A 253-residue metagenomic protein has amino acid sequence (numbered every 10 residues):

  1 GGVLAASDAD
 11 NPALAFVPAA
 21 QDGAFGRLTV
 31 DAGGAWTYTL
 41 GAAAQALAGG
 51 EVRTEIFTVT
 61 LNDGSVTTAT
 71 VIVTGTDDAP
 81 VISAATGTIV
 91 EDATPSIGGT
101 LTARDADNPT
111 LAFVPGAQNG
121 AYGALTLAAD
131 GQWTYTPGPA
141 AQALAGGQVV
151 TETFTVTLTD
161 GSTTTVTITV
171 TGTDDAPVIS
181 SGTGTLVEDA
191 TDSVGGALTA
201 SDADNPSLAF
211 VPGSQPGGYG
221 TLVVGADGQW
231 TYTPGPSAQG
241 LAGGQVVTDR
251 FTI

Functional and structural regions predicted by a protein language model:
G1-D22, V81-N119, V178-P216: Extracellular ectodomain surface segments
Q21-G75, D92, Q118-G172, D189 (+2 more regions): Acidic, turn/loop-rich segments in luminal/extracellular domains of secretory-pathway and cell-surface proteins
A35, A79-A85, Q132, A176-S181 (+1 more regions): Glycine- and aspartate-rich repeat motifs characteristic of hemolysin/RTX-like Ca2+-binding segments in secreted
T68-T70, A79, T110, T165-T167 (+2 more regions): Residues at or immediately flanking beta-strands
